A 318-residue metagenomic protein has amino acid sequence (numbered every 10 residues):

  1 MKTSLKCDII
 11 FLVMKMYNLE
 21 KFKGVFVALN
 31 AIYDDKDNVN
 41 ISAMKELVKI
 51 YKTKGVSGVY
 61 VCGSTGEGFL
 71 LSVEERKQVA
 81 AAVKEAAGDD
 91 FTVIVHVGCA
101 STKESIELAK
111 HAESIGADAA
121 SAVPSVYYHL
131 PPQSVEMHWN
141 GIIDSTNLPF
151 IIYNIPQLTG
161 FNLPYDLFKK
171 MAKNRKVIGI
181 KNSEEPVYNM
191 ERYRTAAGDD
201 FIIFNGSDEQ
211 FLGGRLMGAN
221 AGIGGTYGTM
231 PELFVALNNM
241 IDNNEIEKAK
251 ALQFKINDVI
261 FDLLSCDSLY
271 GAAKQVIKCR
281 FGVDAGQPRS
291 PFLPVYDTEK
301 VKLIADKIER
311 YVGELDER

Functional and structural regions predicted by a protein language model:
I9-I10: Short, positively charged and aromatic/hydrophobic N-terminal segments
K15-N162: Active-site beta->alpha loop and helix N-cap motifs at the rims of alpha/beta catalytic domains
G24-I32, K54, A219, T226-R318: C-terminal alpha-helical cap/extension of soluble enzyme domains
M44, R76, A80, S105 (+5 more regions): A general structural signal for well-ordered alpha-helical segments in protein cores
K54, Q78, A82-A87, H111 (+9 more regions): Alpha-helical structural signal in soluble globular domains
D144, L158-N257, L263-S265: Catalytic alpha/beta core domains of metabolic enzymes, predominantly
